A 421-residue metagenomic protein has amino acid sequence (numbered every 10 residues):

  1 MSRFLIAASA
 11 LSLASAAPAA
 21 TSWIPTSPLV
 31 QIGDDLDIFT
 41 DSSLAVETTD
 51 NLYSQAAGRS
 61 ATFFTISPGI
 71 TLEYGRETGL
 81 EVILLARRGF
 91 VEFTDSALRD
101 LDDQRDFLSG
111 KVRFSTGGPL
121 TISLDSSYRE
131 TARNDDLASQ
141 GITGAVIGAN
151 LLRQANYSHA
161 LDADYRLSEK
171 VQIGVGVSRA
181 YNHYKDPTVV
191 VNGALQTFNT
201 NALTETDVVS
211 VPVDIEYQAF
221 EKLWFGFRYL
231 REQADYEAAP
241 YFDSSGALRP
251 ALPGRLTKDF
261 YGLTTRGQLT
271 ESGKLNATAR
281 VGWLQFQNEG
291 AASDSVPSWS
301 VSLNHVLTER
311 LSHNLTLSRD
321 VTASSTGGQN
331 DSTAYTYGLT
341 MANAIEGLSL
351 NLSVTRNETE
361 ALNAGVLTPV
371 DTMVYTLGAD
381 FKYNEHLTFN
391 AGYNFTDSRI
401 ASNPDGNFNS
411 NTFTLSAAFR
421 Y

Functional and structural regions predicted by a protein language model:
M1-F4: Positively charged n-region of N-terminal signal peptides that target proteins for export
A7-S12: Bacterial N-terminal signal peptides
A14-A17: N-terminal signal peptide c-region/cleavage motif recognized by signal peptidases
A19-Y421: Gram-negative and organellar
